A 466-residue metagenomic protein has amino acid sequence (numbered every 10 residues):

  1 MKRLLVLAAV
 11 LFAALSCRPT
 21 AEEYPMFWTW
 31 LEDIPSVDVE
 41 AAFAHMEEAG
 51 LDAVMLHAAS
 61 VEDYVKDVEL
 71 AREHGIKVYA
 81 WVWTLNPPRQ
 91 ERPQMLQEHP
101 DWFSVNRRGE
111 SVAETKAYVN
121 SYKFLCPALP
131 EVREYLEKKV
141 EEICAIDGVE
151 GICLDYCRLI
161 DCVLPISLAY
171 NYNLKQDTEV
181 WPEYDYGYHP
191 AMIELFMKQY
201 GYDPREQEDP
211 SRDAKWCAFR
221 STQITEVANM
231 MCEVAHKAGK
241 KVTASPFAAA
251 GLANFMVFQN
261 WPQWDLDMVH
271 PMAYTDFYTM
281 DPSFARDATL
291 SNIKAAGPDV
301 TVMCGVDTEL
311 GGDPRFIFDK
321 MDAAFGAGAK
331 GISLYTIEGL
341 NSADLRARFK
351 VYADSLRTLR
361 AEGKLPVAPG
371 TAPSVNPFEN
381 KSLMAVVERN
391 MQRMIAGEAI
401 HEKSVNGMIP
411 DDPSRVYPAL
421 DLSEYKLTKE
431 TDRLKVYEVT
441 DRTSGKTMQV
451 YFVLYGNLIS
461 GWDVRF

Functional and structural regions predicted by a protein language model:
P19-A42, A244-A248, E309: Boundary/entry segment of secreted carbohydrate-active catalytic domains
D33-D63, I146-G151, Q263-V269, A327-G331: Catalytic domains of carbohydrate-active enzymes, especially glycoside hydrolases
Y79-I146: Active-site-adjacent "subsite" loops/lids of carbohydrate-active enzymes
P87-A117, C157-R205: Aromatic- and acidic-residue-enriched segments that line the glycan-binding/catalytic groove of carbohydrate-active
C153-I160, Y184-F255, V300-L310: Aromatic-lined carbohydrate-recognition surfaces of secreted/lumenal glycan-active proteins
L266, P271-F284, T289-S291, P298-G370: Substrate-binding cleft of secreted/luminal carbohydrate-active enzymes
V375-T440: Short solvent-exposed beta->alpha transition segments
G445-F466: Short beta-strand edge/turn micro-motifs at domain boundaries
